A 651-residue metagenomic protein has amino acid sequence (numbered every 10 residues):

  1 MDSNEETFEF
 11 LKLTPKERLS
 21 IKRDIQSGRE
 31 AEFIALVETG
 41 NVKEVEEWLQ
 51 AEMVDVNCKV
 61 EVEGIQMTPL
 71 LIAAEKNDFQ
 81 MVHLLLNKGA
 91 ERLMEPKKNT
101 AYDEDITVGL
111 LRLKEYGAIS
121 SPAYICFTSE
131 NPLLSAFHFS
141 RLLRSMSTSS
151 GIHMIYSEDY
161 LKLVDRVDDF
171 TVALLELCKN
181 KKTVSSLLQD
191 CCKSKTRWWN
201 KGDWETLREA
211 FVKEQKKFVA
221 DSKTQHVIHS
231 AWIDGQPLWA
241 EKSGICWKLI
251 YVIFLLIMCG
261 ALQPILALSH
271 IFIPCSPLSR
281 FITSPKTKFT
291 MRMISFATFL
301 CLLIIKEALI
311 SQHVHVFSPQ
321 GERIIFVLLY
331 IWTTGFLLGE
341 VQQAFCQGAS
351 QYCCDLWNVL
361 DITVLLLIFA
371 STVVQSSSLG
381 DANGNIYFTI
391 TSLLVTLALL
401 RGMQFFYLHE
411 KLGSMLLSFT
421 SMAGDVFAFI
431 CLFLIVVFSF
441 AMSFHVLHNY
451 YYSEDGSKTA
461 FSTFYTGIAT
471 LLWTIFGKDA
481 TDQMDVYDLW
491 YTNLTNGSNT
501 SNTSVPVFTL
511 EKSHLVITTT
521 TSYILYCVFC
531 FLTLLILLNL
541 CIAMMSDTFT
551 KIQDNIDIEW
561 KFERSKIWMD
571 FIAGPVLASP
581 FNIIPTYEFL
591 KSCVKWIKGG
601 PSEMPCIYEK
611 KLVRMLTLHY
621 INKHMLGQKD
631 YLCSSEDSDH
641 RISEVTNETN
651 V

Functional and structural regions predicted by a protein language model:
R18, E46-V60, H83-E91: Ankyrin repeat domain, specifically the short helix-to-loop turn at the C-terminus of the second helix of each repeat
I25-A35, K59-P69, P96-T100: Ankyrin-repeat boundary/"N-cap" motif
E32, E44, Q80-M81: Conserved ankyrin/ankyrin-like repeat signature
A35-N41, I72-D78: Ankyrin repeat A-helix N-terminal signature
L111, A118-I119, C126-T128, L133-S279: Extended, low-complexity, polar regulatory segments
S230-T420: Hydrophobic alpha-helical transmembrane segments corresponding to the first two to three helices of multi-pass helical
F406-Y465, W568: Pore-domain transmembrane helices of cation channels
H445, N449-V651: Long, cytosolic, alpha-helical-rich C-terminal regions that act as interaction/scaffolding modules
